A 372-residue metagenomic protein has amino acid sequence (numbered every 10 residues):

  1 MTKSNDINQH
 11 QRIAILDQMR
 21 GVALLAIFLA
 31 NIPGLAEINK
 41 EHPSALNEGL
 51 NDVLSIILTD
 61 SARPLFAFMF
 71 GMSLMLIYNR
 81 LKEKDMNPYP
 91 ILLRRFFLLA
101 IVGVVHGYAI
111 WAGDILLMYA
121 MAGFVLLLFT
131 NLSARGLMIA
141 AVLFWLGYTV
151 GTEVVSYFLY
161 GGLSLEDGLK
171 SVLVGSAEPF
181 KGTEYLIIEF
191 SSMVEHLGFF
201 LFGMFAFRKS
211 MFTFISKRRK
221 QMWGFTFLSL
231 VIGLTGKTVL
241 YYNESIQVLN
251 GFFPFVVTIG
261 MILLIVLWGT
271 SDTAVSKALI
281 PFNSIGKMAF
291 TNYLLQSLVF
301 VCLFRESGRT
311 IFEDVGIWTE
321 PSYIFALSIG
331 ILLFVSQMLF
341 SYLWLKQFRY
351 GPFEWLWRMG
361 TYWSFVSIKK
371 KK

Functional and structural regions predicted by a protein language model:
M1-F70: N-terminal signal-anchor module of multipass membrane proteins
R12-A23, M222-L230, D272-F300, Y323-I324 (+1 more regions): Functional transmembrane helices that form membrane-embedded active or gating regions
L29, I101-G107, W145-V154, S229-V239 (+3 more regions): Aromatic-anchored segments of alpha-helical transmembrane domains
S44-I56, S171-Y185, V239: Juxtamembrane membrane-water interface segments that cap and precede transmembrane helices
P64-N79, L117-T130, G182, E189-F214 (+1 more regions): Specific transmembrane alpha-helix
N87-P90, V125-L146, V150, M204-L228: Solvent-exposed interhelical
A140-R208: Long hydrophobic alpha-helical segments that form multi-pass transmembrane helix bundles in integral membrane proteins
S245-K346: Alpha-helical transmembrane segments of multi-pass integral membrane proteins
